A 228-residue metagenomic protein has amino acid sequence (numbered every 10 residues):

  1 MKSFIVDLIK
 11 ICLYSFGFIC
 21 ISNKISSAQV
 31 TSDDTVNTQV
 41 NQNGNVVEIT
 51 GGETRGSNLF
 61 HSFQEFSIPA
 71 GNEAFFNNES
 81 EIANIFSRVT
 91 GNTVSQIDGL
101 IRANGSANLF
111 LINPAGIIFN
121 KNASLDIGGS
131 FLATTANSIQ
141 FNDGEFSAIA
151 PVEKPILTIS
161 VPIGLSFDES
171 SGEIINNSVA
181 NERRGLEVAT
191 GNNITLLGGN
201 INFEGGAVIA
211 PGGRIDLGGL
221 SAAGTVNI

Functional and structural regions predicted by a protein language model:
M1-I228: Extracellular and secretory-pathway beta-repeat/beta-biased strand scaffolds
